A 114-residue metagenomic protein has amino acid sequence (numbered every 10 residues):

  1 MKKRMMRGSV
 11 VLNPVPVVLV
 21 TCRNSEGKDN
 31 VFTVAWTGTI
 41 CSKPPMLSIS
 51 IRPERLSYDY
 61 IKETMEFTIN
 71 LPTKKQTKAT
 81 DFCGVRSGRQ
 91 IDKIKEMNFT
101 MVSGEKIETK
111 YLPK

Functional and structural regions predicted by a protein language model:
M1-T33, G38-K114: Active-site-proximal mixed secondary-structure blocks
